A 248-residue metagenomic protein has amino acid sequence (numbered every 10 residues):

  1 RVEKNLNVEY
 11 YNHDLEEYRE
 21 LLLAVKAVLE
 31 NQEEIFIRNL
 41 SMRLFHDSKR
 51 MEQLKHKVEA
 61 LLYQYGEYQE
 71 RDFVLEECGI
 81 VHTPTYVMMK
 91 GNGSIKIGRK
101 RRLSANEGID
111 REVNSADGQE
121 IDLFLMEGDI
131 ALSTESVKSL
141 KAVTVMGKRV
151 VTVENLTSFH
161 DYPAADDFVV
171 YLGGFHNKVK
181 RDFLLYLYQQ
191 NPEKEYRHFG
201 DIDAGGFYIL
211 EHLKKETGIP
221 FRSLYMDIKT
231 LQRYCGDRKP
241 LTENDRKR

Functional and structural regions predicted by a protein language model:
R1-Y171, H176-E193, G205, H212-G218 (+1 more regions): Nucleic-acid enzyme cleavage-core boundary/entry regions
E195-R197: Pol beta-like nucleotidyltransferase catalytic core
F199-G205: Extended C-terminal subregions enriched in glycine
M226: Active-site donor-binding loop signature of nucleotide-sugar glycosyltransferases
